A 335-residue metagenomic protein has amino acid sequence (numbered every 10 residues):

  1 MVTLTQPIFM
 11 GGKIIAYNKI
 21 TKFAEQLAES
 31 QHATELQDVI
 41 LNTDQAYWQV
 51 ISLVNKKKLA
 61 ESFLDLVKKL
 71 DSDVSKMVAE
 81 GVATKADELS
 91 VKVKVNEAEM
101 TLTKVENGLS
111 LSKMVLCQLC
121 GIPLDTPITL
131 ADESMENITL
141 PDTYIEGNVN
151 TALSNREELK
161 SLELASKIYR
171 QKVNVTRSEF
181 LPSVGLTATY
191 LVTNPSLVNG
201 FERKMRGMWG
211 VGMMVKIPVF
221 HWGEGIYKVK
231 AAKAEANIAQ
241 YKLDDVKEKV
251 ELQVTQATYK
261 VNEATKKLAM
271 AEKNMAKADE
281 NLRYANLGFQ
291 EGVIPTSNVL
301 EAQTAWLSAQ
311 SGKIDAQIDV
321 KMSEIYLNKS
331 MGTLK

Functional and structural regions predicted by a protein language model:
M1, Q45, S90, S183 (+1 more regions): Transmembrane beta-barrel architecture of outer-membrane proteins
V2-L4, N148, W209-V215: Hydrophobic, lipid-facing positions within transmembrane beta-strands of outer-membrane proteins
T5-T34, K160, R170, E179-W209 (+3 more regions): Small/polar (Gly/Ser/Thr/Ala-rich) solvent-exposed segments that form structured loops/beta-strands/short helices used
P7-I8, L124, L130-K167, V219 (+3 more regions): Bacterial Sec-pathway N-terminal export signals of envelope proteins
E35, V39-K58, K76, S112 (+3 more regions): Amphipathic alpha-helical coiled-coil segments
D38-T151, K260, A264, K313: Periplasmic alpha-helical coiled-coil/stalk elements that build and connect Gram-negative outer-membrane
V105, E157, A316: Metallo-beta-lactamase
P182, K329-K335: Short cytosolic juxtamembrane segments of multi-pass membrane proteins
